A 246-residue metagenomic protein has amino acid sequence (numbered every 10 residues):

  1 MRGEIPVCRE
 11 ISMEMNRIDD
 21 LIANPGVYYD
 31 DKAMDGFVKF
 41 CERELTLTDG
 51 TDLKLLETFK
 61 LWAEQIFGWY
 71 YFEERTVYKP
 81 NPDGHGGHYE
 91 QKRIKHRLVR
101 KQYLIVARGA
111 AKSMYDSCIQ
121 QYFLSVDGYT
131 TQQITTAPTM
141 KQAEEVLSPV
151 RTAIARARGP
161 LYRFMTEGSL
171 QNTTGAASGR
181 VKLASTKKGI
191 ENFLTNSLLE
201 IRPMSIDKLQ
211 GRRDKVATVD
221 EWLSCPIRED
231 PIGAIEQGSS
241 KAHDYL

Functional and structural regions predicted by a protein language model:
R2-L246: Phosphate/NTP-binding elements of NTP-utilizing enzymes
